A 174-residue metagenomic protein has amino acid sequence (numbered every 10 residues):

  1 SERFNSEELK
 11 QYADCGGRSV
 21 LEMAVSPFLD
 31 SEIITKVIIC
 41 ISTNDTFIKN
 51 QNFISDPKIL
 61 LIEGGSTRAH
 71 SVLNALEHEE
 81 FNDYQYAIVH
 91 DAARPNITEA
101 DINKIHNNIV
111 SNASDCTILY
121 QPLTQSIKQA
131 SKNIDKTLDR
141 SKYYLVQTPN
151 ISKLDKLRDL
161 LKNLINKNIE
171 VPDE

Functional and structural regions predicted by a protein language model:
S1-N44: N-terminal glycine-rich phosphate-binding loop and ensuing alpha1 helix
L21, A75, H90-D91, P122 (+1 more regions): Residue-level signal for inorganic ion chemistry
I34, Y84, A113-T117: Short, high-confidence coil segments that cap the C-terminus of an alpha-helix and link into the following beta-strand
I38-I39, V89, I118-L119: Structural beta-sheet core signal
N44-N50: Short, charged/polar "capping" segments at the starts of alpha-helices and the immediately preceding loops
F53-Q85: Short phosphate-binding loop-to-helix
D83-A93: Short beta-strand-to-loop acidic/aromatic patch adjacent to the donor-nucleotide binding site
I97-E174: Conserved core of the sugar-phosphate nucleotidyltransferase
